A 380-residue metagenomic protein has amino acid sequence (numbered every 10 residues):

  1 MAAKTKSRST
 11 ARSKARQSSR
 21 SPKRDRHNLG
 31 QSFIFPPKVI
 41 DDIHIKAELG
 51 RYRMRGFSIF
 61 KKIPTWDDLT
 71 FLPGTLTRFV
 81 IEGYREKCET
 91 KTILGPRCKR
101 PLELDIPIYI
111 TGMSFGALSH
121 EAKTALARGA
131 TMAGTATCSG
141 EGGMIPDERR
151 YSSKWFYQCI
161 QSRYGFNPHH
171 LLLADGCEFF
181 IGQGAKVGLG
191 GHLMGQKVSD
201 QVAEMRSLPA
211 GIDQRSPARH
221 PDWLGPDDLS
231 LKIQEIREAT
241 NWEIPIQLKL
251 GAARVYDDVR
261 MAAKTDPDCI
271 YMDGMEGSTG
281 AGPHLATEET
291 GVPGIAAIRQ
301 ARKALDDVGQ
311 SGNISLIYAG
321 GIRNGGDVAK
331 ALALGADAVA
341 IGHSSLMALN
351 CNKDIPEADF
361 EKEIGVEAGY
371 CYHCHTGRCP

Functional and structural regions predicted by a protein language model:
M1-I108, G112, A117-T131, T135-A136 (+4 more regions): Conserved, well-structured core domains of diverse proteins
L104-Y109, M205-A218, A239-N241, G277-A286: Gly-rich Lys/Arg/Thr-decorated short loops/hinges at beta-loop-alpha junctions or inter-strand turns that position
S114, G143-I145, Q161-R163, I181-A185 (+4 more regions): Active-site-proximal loop/turn and secondary-structure-junction residues that shape catalytic pockets, frequently
T137, W155-Y157, I246, L316: Hydrophobic/aromatic residues located in beta-strands of well-ordered beta-sheets within soluble catalytic
C138-S139, Q158, E178-F180, Y271 (+1 more regions): Conserved beta-strand positions in the central sheet of alpha/beta enzyme cores
E178-F180, A185-L208, Y372-P380: Mobile "lid/hinge" segments at catalytic clefts and subdomain interfaces of large enzymes
Q183-V187, L208-L229: Active-site beta->alpha loop and helix N-cap motifs at the rims of alpha/beta catalytic domains
H220-P380: Glycine-rich phosphate/ribose-binding loops and adjacent secondary-structure elements that form binding surfaces
